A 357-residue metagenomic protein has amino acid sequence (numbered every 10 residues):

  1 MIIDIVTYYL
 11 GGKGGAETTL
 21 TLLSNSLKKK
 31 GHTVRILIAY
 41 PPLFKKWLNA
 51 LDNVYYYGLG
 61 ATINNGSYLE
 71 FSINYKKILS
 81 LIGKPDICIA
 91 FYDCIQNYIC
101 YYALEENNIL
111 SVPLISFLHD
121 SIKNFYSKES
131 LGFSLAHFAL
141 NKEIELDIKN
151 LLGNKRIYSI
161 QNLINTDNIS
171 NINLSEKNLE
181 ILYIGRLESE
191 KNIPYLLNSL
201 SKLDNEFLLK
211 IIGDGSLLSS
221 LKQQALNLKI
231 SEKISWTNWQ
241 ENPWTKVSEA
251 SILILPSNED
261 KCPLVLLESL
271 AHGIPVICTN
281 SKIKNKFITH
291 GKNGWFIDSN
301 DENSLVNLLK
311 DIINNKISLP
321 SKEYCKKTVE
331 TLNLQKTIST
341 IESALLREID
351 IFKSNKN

Functional and structural regions predicted by a protein language model:
I5-G14, T18-L22, S26-L69: N-terminal strand-loop element at the rim of the active site of nucleotide-sugar-dependent glycosyltransferases
G14-L22, L179-K202, S216-S220: A conserved mid-protein helix/loop that constitutes part of the nucleotide-sugar donor-binding site
I89-N97, L118: Short His-centered aromatic/hydrophobic patch
F133-I169: Donor nucleotide-sugar binding/catalytic pocket of nucleotide-sugar-dependent glycosyltransferases
W239, N258: Aromatic "clamp/platform" in nucleotide-sugar-dependent glycosyltransferases that forms part of the donor/acceptor
P275-T279: Short hydrophobic beta-strand element within catalytic cores of glycosyltransferases and related nucleotide-activated
H290-G291, W295-E302, D311-K316: Conserved acidic donor-binding segment of nucleotide-sugar-dependent glycosyltransferases
I317-K353: A charged, aromatic-enriched C-terminal amphipathic alpha-helix characteristic of glycosyltransferases across folds
